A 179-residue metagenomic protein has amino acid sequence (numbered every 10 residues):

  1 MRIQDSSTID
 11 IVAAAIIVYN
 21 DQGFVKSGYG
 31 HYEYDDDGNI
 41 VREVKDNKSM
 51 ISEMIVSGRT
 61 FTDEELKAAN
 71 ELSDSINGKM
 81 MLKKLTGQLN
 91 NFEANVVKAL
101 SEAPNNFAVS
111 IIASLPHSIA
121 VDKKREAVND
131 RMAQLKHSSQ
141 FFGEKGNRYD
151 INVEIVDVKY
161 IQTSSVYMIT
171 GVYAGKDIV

Functional and structural regions predicted by a protein language model:
I3-S7, I17-A127: Long, charge-rich alpha-helical interaction segments
G28, K124, V158-S164, I178: An almost-null, non-specific background feature that weakly reflects generic protein context rather than any particular
N129-V166: Structural detector for short beta-strands of small beta-barrel domains
S165-V179: Beta-strand/loop nucleic-acid-binding surfaces
